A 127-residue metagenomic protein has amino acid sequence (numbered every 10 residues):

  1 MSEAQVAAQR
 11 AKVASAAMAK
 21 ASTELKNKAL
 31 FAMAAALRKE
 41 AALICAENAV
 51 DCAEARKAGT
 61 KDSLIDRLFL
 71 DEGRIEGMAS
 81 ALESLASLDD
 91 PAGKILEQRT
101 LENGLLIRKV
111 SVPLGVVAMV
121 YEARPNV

Functional and structural regions predicted by a protein language model:
M1-L106: N-terminal Rossmann-like NAD(P)+-binding subdomain of aldehyde/semialdehyde dehydrogenases
Q98-V127: Substrate-binding/gating loop at the entrance of the active-site cleft, primarily in PLP-dependent aminotransferase-like
